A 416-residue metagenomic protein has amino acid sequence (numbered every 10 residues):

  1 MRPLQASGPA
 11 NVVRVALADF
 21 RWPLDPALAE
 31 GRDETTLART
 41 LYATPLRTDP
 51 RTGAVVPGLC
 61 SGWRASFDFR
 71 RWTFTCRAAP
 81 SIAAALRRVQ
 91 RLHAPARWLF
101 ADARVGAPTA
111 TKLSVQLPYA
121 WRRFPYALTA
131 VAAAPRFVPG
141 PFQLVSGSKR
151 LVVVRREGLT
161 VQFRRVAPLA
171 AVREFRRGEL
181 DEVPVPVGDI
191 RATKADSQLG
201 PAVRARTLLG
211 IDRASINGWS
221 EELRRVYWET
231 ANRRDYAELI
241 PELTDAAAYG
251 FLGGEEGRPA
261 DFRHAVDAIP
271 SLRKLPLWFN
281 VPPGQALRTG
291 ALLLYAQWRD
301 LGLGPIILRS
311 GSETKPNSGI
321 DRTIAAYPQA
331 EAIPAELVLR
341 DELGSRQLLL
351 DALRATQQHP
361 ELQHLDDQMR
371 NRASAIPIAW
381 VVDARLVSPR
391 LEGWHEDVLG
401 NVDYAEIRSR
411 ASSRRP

Functional and structural regions predicted by a protein language model:
V15, F175, A192, Q297-L349: Periplasmic binding protein-like
A16-F67, R87, F137-P139: N-terminal lobe/hinge region of extracytoplasmic solute-binding protein
R64, T75-S81, P95-P135: Surface-exposed binding/hinge segments that line and control ligand-binding clefts or catalytic entry sites
G106, R225, A237-G250, I307-E313 (+2 more regions): Extracytoplasmic/peripheral linker and loop segments enriched in polar/acidic and small residues with frequent Thr/Pro
A110-T111, Q116-F163, A167-A170, A411: Gly/Pro-rich hinge or "lid" segments in bacterial periplasmic/extracellular proteins
V145-V152, Q162-S215, A325-Y327: Extracellular/periplasmic solute-recognition and catalytic clefts
G218-A296, H364, Q368, R414: Append "and occasionally in soluble cytosolic enzymes with long acidic Gly/Pro-rich linkers
R385-P416: Long beta-strand-rich cores associated with HINT superfamily self-processing modules
